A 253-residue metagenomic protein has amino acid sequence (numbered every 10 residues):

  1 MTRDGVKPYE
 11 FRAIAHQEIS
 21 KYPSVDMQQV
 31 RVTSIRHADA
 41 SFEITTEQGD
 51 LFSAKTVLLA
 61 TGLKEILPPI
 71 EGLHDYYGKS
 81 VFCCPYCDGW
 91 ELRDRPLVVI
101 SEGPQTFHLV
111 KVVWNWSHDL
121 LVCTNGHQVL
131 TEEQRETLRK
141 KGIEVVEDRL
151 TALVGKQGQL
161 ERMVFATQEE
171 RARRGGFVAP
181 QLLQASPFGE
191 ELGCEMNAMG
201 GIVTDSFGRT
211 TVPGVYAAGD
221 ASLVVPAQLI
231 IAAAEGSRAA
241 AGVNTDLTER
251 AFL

Functional and structural regions predicted by a protein language model:
M1-R12: Glycine-rich active-site loop/strand segments that organize a redox cofactor
A13-D39, E43-T46, F52, N115-G201 (+1 more regions): A Rossmann-like FAD-binding core segment of flavoenzymes
D26-R95, I202-S206, T210: FAD-binding core/adjacent interface of flavoenzyme oxidoreductases
K64, D75-E91, P180-P226, A232 (+1 more regions): FAD-site-proximal beta/loop scaffold in flavoenzymes
Y86, E102, N125-H127, D220: Cofactor-binding loop segments of dinucleotide-utilizing enzymes, especially the Rossmann-like FAD- and NAD(P)+-binding
R95-W116: Rossmann-like NAD(P)H-binding beta-loop-alpha module
